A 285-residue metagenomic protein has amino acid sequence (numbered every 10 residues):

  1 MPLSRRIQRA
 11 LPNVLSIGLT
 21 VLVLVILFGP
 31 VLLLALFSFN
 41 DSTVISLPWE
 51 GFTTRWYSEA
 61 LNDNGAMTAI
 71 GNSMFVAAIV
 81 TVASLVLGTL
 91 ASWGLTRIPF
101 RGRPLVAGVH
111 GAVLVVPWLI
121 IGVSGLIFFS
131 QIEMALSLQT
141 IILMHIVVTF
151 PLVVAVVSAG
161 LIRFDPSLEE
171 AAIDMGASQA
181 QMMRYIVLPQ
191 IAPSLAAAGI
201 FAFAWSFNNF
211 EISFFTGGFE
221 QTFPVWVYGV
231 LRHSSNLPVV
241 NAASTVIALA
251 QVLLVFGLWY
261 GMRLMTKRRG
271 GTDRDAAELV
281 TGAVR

Functional and structural regions predicted by a protein language model:
P2-R9, N13-S16, S158-E169, I173 (+2 more regions): C-terminal transmembrane helix and the adjacent membrane-cytosol boundary/short C-terminal tail of inner/organellar
L3-R6, I45, W49, T54 (+4 more regions): Membrane-interfacial helix termini and adjacent extracytoplasmic/periplasmic loops of multi-pass transporters
R6-P12, S42, Y57-G65, F207 (+2 more regions): Interhelical loop and adjacent transmembrane-helix boundary motif in polytopic membrane transport permeases
R9-T20, L90-G125, E169, A277 (+1 more regions): Cytoplasmic-entry segments and transmembrane alpha-helices of multi-pass inner-membrane transporters
G18-L19, L24-V31, I146-V147, V154-S158 (+2 more regions): Transmembrane alpha-helices
G29-L32, L36, V86-L90, V123 (+5 more regions): Membrane-embedded alpha-helices of multi-pass transport/permease systems
F39, N64-L95: Transmembrane alpha-helix signature in integral membrane proteins
I70, L95, A112, S167-M175 (+1 more regions): Short hydrophobic faces within alpha-helices
